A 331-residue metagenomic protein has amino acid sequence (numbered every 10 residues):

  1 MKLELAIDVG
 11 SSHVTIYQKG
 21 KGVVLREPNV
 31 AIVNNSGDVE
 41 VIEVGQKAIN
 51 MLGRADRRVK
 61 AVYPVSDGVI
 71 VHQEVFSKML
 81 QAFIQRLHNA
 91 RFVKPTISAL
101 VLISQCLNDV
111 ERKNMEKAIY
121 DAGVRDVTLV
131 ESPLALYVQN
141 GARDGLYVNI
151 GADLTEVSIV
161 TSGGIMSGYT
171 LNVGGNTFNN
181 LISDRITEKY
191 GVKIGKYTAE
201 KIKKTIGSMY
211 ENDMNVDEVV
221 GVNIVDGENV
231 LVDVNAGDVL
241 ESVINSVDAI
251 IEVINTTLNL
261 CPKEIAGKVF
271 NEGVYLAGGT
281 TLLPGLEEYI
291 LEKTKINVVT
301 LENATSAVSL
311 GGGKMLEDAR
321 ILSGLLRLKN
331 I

Functional and structural regions predicted by a protein language model:
M1-A152, V160-V274, T281-V308, G313-I331: Nucleotide/phosphate-binding catalytic cleft detector across ATP-hydrolyzing and phosphate-transferring enzymes
E156: Positively charged, low-complexity, intrinsically disordered RNA-binding extensions
